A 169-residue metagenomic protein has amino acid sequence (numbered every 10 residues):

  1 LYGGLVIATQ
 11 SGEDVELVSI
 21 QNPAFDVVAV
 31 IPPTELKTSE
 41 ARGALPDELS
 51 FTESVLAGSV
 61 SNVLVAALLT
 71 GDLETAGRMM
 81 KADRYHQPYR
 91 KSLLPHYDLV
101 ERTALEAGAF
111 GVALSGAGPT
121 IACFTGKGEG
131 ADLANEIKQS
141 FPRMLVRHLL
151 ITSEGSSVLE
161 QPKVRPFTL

Functional and structural regions predicted by a protein language model:
L1-F110, K127-L169: ATP-dependent small-molecule kinase catalytic core of the GHMP/sugar-kinase superfamily and closely related
D26, P119-I121: Structural beta-strand/beta-sheet cores of well-ordered domains, especially the beta-sheet scaffolds that support
L114-A117: Short acidic/histidine-rich active-site segments
A122-G126: Short hydrophobic/aromatic beta-strand micro-patches that form the beta-sheet surface supporting nucleotide- or nucleic
